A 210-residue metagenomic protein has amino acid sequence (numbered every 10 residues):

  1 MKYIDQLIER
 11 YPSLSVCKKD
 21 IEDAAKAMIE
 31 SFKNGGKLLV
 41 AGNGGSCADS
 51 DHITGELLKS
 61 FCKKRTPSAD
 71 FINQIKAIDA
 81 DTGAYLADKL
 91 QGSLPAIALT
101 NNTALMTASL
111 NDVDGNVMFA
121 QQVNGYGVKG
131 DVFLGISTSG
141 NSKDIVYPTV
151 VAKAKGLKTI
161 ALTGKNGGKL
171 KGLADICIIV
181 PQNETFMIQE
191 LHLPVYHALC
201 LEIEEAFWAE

Functional and structural regions predicted by a protein language model:
M1-S15: Generic N-terminal amphipathic, Lys/Arg-enriched alpha-helix
V16-N34: A short, well-structured juxtamembrane/interface segment
C17-I21, S46, K153: Residue-level recognition of alpha-helical structural elements
N34-G35, L173: Structured helix-beta-strand junction loops
K37-T54: Glycine/serine-rich anion-binding loops at beta->alpha junctions that coordinate negatively charged ligand groups
H52-A209: Glycine-rich phosphate-binding loops that contact phosphosugars or nucleotide phosphates
